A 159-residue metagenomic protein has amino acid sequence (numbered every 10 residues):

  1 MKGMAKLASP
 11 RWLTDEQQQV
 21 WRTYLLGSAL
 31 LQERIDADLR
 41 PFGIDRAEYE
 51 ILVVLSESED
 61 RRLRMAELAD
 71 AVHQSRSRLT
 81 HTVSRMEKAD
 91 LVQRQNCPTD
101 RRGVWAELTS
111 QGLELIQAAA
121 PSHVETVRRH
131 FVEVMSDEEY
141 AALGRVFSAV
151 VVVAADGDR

Functional and structural regions predicted by a protein language model:
M1-F42, A89, A141: N-terminal leader segment of winged-helix/HTH proteins
K2, K6-L7, S84-A142: Charged, amphipathic alpha-helical coiled-coil/dimerization segments
Q19, T23, E50-V54, E114: Pre-recognition alpha-helix immediately N-terminal to the DNA-recognition helix within helix-turn-helix or winged-helix
L25, V53-D60, A120, S148: Short, locally clustered residues in the helix-turn-helix/winged-helix DNA-binding domain
A29, E33-S75: N-terminal helix-turn-helix DNA-binding core of bacterial DNA-binding proteins
M65, V83-S84: Short, hydrophobic-biased segments on the C-terminal half of alpha helices that form "recognition helices"
E139-R159: Exposed, interaction-prone assembly regions rather than primary DNA-binding/catalytic cores
